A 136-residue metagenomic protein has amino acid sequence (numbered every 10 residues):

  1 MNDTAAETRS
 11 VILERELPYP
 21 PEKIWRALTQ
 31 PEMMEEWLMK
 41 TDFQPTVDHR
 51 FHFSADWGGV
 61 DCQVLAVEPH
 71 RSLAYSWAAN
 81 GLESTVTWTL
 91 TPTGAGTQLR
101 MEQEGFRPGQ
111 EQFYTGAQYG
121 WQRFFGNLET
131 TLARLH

Functional and structural regions predicted by a protein language model:
M1-D42: Hydrophobic ligand-binding cavity/cleft-lining segments
E7, V11, G58, S84: Exposed loop/turn and edge beta-strand positions of beta-sandwich/beta-sheet ligand-binding modules
I12-P18, H52-S54, Q63, T89: Generic structural detector for well-ordered beta-strands
P21, L65-H70, T89-Q98: A short, structured loop/turn motif at beta-sheet edges
I24, M34, F51, V64 (+4 more regions): Hydrophobic pocket/interface hotspot
E35-M39, F43-A79, T85: Glycine-rich portal/gate segments that line the openings of hydrophobic small-molecule binding cavities
A78-R123, L128-T130: Beta-strand/loop substructures that line and gate deep hydrophobic ligand-binding cavities in soluble
T130-H136: Short, highly charged C-terminal tails/helix-capping segments
